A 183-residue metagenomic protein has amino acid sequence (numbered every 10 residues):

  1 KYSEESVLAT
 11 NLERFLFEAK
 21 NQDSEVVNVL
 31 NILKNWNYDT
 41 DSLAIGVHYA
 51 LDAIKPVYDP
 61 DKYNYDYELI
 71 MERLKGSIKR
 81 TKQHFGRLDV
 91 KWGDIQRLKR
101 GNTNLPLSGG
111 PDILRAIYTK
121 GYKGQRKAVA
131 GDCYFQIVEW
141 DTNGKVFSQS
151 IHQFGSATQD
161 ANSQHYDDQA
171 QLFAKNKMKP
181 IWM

Functional and structural regions predicted by a protein language model:
Y2-M183: Acidic, low-complexity N-terminal propeptides/linkers enriched in Ser/Thr/Asp/Gly that mediate export, maturation
